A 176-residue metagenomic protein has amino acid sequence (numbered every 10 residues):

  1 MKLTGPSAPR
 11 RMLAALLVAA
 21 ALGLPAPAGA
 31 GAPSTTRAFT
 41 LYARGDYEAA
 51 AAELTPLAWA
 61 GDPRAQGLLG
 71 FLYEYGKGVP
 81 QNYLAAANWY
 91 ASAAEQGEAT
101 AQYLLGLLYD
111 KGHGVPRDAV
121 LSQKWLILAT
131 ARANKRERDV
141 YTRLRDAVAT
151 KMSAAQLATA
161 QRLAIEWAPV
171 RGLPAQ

Functional and structural regions predicted by a protein language model:
K2-A15: Bacterial N-terminal signal peptides that target proteins for export
A14-P25: Bacterial N-terminal signal peptides
S34, L41, G45-D46, W59-P63 (+7 more regions): Short helix-capping/linker turns of helical repeat alpha-solenoids
S34-L41, P56-L57, L68-Y75, L104-K111 (+2 more regions): Hydrophobic face of amphipathic alpha-helices that form TPR/SEL1-like repeat modules and related alpha-solenoid
R64, G97-A101, T130-L144, L173-Q176: Boundary/linker segments of alpha-helical solenoid repeat arrays
E137-Q176: Terminal, low-structured helical/coil segments at or just beyond the last alpha-helical repeat
